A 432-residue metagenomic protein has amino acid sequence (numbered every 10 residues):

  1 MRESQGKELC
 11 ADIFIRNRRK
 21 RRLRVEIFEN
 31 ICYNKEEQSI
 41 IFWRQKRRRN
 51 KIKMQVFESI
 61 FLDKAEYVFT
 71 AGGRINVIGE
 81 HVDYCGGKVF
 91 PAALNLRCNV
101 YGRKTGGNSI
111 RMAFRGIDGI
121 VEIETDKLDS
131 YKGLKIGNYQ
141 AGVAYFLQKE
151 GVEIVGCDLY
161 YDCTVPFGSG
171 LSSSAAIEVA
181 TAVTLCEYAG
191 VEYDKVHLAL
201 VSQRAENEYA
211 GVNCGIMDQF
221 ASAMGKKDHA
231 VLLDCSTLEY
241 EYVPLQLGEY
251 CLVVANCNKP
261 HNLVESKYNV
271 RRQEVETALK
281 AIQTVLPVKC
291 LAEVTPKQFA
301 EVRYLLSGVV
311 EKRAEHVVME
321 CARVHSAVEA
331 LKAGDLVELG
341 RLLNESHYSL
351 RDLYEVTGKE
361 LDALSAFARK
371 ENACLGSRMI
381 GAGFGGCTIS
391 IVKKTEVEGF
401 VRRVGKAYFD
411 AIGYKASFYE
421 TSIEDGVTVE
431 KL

Functional and structural regions predicted by a protein language model:
D12, N17, N30-N34, N50: Intrinsic-disorder-associated, low-complexity terminal segments enriched in Asp/Asn/His/Tyr and depleted of Lys/Arg
R21-V25: Cationic, amphipathic, low-complexity segments that mediate targeting or membrane/lipid association
E26-N34, I40-I41: Short, positively charged and aromatic/hydrophobic N-terminal segments
R49-R74, N99-G133, H229-G376, I391-L432: C-terminal nucleotide
K53-V68, I75-G79, Y84, K88 (+3 more regions): Gly/Ser-rich oxyanion-binding loop with an adjacent helix/lid that shapes the negatively charged ligand pocket
G86-A93, R271-R272: Short Gly/aromatic-enriched secondary-structure transition segments
